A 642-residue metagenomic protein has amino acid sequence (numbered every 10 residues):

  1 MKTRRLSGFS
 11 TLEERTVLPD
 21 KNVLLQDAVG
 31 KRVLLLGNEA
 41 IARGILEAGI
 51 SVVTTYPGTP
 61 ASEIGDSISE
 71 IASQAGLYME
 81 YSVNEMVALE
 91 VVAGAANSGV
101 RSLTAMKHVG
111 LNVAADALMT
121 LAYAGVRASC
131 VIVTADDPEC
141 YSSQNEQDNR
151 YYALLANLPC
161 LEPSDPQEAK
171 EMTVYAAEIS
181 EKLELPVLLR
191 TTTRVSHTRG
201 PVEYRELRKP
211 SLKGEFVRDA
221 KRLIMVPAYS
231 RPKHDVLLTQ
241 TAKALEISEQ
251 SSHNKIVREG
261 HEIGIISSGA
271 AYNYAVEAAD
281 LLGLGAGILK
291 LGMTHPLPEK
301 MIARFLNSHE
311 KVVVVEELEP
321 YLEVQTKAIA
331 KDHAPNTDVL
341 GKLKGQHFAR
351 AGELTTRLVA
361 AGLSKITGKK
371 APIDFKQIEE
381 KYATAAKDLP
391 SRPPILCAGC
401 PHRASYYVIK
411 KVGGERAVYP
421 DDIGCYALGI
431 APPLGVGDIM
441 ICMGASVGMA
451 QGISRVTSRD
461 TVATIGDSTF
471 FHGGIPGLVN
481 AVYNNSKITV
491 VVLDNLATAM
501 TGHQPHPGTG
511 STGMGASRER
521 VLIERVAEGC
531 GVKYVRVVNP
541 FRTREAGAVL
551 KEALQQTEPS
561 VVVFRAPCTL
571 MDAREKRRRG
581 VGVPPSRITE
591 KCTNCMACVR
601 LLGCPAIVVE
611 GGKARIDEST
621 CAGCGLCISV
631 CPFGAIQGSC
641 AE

Functional and structural regions predicted by a protein language model:
K2-N38, P163-L396, P401-H402, P540 (+3 more regions): Flexible, low-complexity linker and terminal segments
V33-I68: N-terminal glycine-rich anion-binding loops that anchor highly charged ligand groups
V52, T59-E181, V418-T498, C598: Thiamine diphosphate
I64-S67, V91-A93, A114-L118, C140-Q147 (+15 more regions): Short acidic, glycine/serine/threonine-rich loops at helix termini
S67-Q74, V276-I288, E415, R525-G531: Short helix-loop-beta junction
D137-P186, T192, A220, M225-A228 (+3 more regions): Conserved thiamine diphosphate
F375-V447, V456: Active-site diphosphate/adenylate-binding microenvironment
I430-V563, M571-E575: Thiamine diphosphate
